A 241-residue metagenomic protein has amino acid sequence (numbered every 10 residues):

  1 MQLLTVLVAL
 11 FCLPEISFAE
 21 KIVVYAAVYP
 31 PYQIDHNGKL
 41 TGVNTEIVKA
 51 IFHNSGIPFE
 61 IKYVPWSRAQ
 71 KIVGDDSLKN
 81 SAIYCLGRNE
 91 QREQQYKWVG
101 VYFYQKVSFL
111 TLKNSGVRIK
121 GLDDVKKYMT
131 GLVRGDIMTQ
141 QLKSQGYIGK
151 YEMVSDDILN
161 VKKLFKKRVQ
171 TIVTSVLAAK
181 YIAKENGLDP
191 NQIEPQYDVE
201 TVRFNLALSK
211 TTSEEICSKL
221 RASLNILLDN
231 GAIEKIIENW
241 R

Functional and structural regions predicted by a protein language model:
L13-A19: Sec/Tat signal peptide C-region and signal peptidase I cleavage site
A19-Q94, L132, M153: Extracytoplasmic small-molecule ligand-binding "clamshell" domains of the periplasmic binding protein/Venus flytrap
A26-V28, Y104-S108, K184-A222: Periplasmic-binding protein-like
V28-P30, N37-T41, R88, K113-G116 (+4 more regions): Short coil/turn segments
T45-N54, Y128-M129, D136, L206-W240: Extended ligand-binding regions for polar small-molecule ligands
V48-I57, G100, L122-K126, V133-S155 (+2 more regions): Ligand-binding cleft/hinge of the Venus flytrap
K49, K62-D124, I137-M138, Q196-V199: Acidic, polar ligand-binding/catalytic clefts
S67-N80, K97, D123-D124, Q145 (+2 more regions): Short helices/loops that flank or line small-molecule/ion binding pockets
